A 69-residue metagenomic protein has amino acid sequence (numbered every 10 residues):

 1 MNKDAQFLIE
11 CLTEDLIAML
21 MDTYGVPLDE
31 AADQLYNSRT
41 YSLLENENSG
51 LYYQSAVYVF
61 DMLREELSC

Functional and structural regions predicted by a protein language model:
M1-C69: C-terminal alpha-helical interaction appendages
